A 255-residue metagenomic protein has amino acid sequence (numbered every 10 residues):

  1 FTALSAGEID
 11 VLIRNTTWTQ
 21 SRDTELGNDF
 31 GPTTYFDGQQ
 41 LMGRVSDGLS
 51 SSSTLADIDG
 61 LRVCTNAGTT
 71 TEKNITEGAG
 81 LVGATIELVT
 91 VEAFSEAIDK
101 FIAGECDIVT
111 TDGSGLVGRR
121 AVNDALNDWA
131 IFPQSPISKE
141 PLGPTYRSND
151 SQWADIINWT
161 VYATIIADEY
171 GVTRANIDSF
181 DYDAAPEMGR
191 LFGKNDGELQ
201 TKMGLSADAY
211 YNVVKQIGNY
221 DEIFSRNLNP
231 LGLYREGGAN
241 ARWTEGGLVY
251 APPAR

Functional and structural regions predicted by a protein language model:
F1-D57, G113-E140, V249-R255: Acidic, polar ligand-binding/catalytic clefts
F1-L4, F94-K100, C106, G115-L116: Short, hydrophobic alpha-helical packing/hinge segments within bilobed ligand-binding/sensory domains
L4-S5, I58, F101-I102, P144 (+1 more regions): Hydrophobic residues within well-ordered alpha-helices
E8, I13-T16, Q20, T34 (+9 more regions): Sec/Tat-exported extracytoplasmic proteins
T17, D37-E96, S114, S151: Bilobed "Venus flytrap"/periplasmic-binding protein-like clamshell domains and structurally analogous long
G43-L49, L61-T69, G115-L116, Q134-Y211 (+3 more regions): Extended ligand-binding regions for polar small-molecule ligands
L88, A103, N127-D128, D150-A154: A residue-level marker of the well-folded mature domains of exported/periplasmic proteins
Y220-Y234: Detector for small/aliphatic-rich hydrophobic stretches
